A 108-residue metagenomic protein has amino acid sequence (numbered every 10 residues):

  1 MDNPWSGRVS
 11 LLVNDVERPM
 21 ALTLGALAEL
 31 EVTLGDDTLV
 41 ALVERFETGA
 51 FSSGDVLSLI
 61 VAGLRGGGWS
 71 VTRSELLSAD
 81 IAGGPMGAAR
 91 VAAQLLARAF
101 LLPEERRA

Functional and structural regions predicted by a protein language model:
M1-L12, E17, V32, D37-A50 (+1 more regions): Charged interaction scaffolds used for protein-protein
L22-A28: A short, sequence-level motif marking secondary-structure junctions
I60: Extended acidic/charged loop-beta regions that coordinate divalent cations and stabilize anionic phosphate/carboxylate
